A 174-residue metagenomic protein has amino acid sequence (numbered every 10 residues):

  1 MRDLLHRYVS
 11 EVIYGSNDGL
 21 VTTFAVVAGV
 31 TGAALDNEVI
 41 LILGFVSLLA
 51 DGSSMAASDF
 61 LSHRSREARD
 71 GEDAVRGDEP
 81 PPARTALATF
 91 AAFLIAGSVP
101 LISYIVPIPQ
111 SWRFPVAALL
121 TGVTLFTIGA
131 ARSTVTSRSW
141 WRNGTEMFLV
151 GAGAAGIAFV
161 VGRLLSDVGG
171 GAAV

Functional and structural regions predicted by a protein language model:
M1-V99, S103, P107, S111-T124 (+2 more regions): Hydrophobic, small-residue-rich transmembrane alpha-helices and their short perimembrane loops in multi-pass membrane
F24, E146-F159: Small-residue-rich segments of transmembrane alpha-helices in multi-pass membrane proteins, especially helix faces
V30, A34-L35, V135, G162-R163: Transmembrane helix-loop junctions at the membrane interface of multipass transporters and ion channels
P100, Y104, I128-S133, A158: Structural signal for membrane-spanning alpha-helices in multi-pass inner-membrane proteins, emphasizing helix cores
Y104-I105, S133-T134, R163, D167: Transmembrane helix-loop junction
L119-R138: Transmembrane alpha-helical segments of integral membrane proteins
F159-V174: Juxtamembrane boundary at the C-terminal end of a transmembrane helix
